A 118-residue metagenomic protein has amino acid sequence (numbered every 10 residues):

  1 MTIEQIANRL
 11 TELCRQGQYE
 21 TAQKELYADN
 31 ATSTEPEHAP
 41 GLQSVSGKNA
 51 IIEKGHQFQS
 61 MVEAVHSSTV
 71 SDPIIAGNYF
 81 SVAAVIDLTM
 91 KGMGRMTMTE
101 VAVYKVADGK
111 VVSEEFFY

Functional and structural regions predicted by a protein language model:
M1-Y19: Short, aromatic-enriched amphipathic alpha-helices that serve as compact interaction elements
Q5, E20, K24-D72: A solvent-exposed, acidic/Ser-Thr-rich amphipathic alpha-helical stretch
Y27, I86-L88, A102, Y118: Short beta-strand segments enriched in hydrophobic/aromatic residues within well-folded beta-rich domains
S68-P73, V85, T99-Y104: Hydrophobic/aromatic beta-strand elements that line small-molecule binding cavities or substrate pockets in beta-rich
A76-I86: A short hydrophobic beta-strand element
L88-M96: Short, cysteine-centered beta-strand-loop-beta hairpins and adjacent loop/turn segments enriched in charged/polar
T99-Y118: Short beta-strand edge/turn micro-motifs at domain boundaries
